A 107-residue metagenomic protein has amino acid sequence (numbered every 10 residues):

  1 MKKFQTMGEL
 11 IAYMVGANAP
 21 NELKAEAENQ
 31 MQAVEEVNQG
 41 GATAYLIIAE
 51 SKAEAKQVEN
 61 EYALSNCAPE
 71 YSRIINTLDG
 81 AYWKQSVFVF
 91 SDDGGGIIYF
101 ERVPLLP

Functional and structural regions predicted by a protein language model:
K2-G16, E35, P104: Short, extreme N-terminal segment that most often corresponds to the first beta-strand
N21-L105: Acidic, low-complexity, intrinsically disordered interaction modules
